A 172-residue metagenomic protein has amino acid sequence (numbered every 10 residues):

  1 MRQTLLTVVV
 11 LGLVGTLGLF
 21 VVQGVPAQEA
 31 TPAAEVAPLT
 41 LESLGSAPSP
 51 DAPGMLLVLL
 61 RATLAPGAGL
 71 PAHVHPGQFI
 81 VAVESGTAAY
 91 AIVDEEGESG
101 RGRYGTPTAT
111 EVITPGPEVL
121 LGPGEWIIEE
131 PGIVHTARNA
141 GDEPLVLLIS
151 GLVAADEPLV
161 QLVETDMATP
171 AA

Functional and structural regions predicted by a protein language model:
M1-V9: Bacterial N-terminal signal peptides that target proteins for export
V8-F20: Bacterial N-terminal signal peptides
L19-A34: C-terminal region of N-terminal signal peptides and the immediate post-cleavage residues of exported proteins
P32-S43, P48-P50, M55-L56, V134-A172: Double-stranded beta-helix
P53, G67-A82, G97-R101: A short beta-loop-beta micro-motif enriched in histidine and acidic residues
A62-P66, D94-G132: Short acidic-glycine-tyrosine-enriched beta hairpin
A72, Y90-A91, E118, E129 (+1 more regions): Short beta-strand His + acidic residue motifs that chelate non-heme Fe in jelly-roll/DSBH and cupin folds
